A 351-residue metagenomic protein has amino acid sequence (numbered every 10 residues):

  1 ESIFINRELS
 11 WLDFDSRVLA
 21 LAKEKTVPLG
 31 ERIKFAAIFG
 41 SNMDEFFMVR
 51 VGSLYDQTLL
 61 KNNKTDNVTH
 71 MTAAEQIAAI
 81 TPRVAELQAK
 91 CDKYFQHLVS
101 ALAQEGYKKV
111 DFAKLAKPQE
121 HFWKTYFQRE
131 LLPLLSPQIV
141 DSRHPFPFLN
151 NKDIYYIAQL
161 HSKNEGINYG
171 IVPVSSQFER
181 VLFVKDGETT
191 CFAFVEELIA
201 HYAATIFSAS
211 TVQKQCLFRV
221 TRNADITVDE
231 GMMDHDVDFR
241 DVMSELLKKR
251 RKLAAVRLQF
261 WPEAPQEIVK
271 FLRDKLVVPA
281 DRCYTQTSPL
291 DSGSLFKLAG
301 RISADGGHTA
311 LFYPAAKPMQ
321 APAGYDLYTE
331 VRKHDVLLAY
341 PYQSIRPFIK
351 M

Functional and structural regions predicted by a protein language model:
E1-M351: N-terminal localization/anchoring segments of enzymes in phospholipid and broader phosphate metabolism
